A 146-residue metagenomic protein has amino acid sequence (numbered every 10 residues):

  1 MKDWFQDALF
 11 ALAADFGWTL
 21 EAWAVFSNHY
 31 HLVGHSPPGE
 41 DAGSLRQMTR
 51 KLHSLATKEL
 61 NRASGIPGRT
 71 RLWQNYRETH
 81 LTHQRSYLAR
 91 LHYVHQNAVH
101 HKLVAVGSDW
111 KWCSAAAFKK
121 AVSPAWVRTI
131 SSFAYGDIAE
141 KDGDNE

Functional and structural regions predicted by a protein language model:
M1-E146: Short catalytic/metal-binding and nucleic-acid-binding patches
